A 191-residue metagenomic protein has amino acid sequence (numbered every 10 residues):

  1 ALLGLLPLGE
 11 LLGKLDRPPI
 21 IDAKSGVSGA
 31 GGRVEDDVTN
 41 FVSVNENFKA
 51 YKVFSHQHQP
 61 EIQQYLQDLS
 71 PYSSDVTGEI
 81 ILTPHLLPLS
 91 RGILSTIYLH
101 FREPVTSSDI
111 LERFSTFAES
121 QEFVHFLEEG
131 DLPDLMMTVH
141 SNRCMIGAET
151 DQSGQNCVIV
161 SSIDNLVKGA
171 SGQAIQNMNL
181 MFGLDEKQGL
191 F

Functional and structural regions predicted by a protein language model:
A1-K14: Alpha-helical support elements that line or immediately flank enzyme active sites and cofactor-binding pockets
A1-L3, V53-Q57, L166-Q173: A glycine-rich, Thr/Ser-enriched phosphate-binding loop motif common to dinucleotide/cofactor-binding enzymes
L3, S25, R91, K168-S171 (+1 more regions): Short glycine-rich loop/turn motifs that provide flexible caps or phosphate-binding loops at active sites
P7, S25-G29, D164: Short acidic/polar capping segments at secondary-structure boundaries
L12, L66, F101, M178-D185: Short, hydrophobic alpha-helical segments
R17-A23, V27-I159: C-terminal substrate-binding/catalytic lobe of Rossmann-fold NAD(P)-dependent oxidoreductases
R143-F191: NAD(P)-dependent Rossmann-like dehydrogenase/reductase catalytic/cofactor-binding core
